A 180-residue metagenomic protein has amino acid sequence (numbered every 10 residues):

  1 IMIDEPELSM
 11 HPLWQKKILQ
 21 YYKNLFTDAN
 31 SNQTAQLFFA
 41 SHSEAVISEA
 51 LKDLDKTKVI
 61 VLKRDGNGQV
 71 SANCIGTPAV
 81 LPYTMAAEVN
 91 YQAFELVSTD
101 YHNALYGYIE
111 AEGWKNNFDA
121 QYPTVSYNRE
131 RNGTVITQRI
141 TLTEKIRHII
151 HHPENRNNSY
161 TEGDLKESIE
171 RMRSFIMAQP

Functional and structural regions predicted by a protein language model:
I1-Y83: Switch/communication elements of ASCE P-loop NTPase nucleotide-binding domains
A72-P180: Acidic, Mg2+-coordinating catalytic modules of nucleic-acid enzymes
